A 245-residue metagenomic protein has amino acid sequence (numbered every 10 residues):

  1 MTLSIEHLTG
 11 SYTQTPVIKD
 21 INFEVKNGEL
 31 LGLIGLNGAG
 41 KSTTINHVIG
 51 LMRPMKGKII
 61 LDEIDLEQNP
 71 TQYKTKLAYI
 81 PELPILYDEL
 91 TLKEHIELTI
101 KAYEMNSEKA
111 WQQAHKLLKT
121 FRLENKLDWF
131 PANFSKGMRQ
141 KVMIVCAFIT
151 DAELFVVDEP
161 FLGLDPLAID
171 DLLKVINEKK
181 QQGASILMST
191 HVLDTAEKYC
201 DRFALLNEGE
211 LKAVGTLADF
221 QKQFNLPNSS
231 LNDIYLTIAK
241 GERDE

Functional and structural regions predicted by a protein language model:
I49: Helix-to-loop junction immediately C-terminal to a conserved catalytic motif
G57-Q68, Q72-Y73: Conserved ABC transporter NBD signature motif
E97, K101, E108-K126: Conserved ABC ATPase "signature" region
F130-G137: Conserved ABC ATPase signature
F155-E159: Catalytic Walker B motif of ABC-type/P-loop ATPase nucleotide-binding domains
V214-G215: ABC ATPase "signature
